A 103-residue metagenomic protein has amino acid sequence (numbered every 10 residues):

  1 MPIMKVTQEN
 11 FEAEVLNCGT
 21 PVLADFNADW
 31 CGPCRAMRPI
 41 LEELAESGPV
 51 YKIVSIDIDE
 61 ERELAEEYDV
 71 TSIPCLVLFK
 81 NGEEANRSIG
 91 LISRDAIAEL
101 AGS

Functional and structural regions predicted by a protein language model:
P2, N27, V54: Conserved Rossmann-like nucleotide-binding pocket used by diverse enzymes that bind dinucleotide cofactors
M4-P21, R62: A short beta-strand-turn-helix
G19, F26-W30, S72: Short pre-active-site segment immediately N-terminal to redox-active cysteine/selenocysteine motifs in thiol-based
G19-P21, A36-I56: Conserved helix-turn-beta segment immediately C-terminal to the redox Cys motif in thioredoxin-like folds
T20, R62, Y68-V77, D95: Structural micro-motif
F26-I40: Conserved redox-active cysteine motifs that mediate thiol-disulfide chemistry, especially di-cysteine Cys-X(1-2)-Cys
K80-S103: Non-catalytic, surface beta->alpha helical segment in thiol-disulfide oxidoreductase systems
